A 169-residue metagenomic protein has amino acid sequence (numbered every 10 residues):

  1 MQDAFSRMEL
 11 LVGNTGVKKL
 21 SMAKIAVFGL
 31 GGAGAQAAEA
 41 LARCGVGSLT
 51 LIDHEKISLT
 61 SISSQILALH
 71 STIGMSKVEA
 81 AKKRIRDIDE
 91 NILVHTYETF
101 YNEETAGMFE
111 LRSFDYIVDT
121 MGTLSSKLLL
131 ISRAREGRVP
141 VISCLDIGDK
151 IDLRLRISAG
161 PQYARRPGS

Functional and structural regions predicted by a protein language model:
M1-S169: Adenine nucleotide-associated cytosolic modules
